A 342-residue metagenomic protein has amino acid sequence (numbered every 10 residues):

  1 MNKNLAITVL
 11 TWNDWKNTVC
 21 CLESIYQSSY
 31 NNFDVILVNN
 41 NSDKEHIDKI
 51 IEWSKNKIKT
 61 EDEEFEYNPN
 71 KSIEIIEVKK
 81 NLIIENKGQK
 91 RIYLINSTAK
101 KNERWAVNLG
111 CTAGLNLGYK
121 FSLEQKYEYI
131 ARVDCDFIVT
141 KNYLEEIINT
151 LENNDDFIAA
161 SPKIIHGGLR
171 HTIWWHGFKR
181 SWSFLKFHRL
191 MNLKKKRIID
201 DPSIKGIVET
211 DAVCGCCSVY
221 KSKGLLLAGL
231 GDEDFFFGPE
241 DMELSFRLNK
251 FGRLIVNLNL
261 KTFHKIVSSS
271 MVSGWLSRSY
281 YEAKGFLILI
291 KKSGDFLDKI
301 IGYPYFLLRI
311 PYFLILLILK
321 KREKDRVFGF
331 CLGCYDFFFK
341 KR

Functional and structural regions predicted by a protein language model:
M1-Y26, V78, I84: N-proximal low-complexity "stem/linker" segments adjacent to membrane-targeting elements
E23-N32, N56-K57: Short, acidic, metal-binding catalytic loop of nucleotide-sugar glycosyltransferases
N39-I51, K55-I75: A conserved acidic beta->alpha catalytic loop
K87-S97, R104-L109, G114-N116, E146-A228: Acidic/His-rich active-site region of diverse nucleotide-sugar glycosyltransferases
Y127-I138: Short beta-strand-to-loop acidic/aromatic patch adjacent to the donor-nucleotide binding site
F137-N149: Acidic donor-binding/catalytic loop of UDP-sugar-dependent glycosyltransferases, especially processive GT2
D211-Y220, G224-G229, D234-L260: A short, conserved alpha-helix in the catalytic core of glycosyltransferases
S277-G285, D295-R342: Non-catalytic, C-terminal membrane-associated alpha-helical segments of glycosyltransferases
